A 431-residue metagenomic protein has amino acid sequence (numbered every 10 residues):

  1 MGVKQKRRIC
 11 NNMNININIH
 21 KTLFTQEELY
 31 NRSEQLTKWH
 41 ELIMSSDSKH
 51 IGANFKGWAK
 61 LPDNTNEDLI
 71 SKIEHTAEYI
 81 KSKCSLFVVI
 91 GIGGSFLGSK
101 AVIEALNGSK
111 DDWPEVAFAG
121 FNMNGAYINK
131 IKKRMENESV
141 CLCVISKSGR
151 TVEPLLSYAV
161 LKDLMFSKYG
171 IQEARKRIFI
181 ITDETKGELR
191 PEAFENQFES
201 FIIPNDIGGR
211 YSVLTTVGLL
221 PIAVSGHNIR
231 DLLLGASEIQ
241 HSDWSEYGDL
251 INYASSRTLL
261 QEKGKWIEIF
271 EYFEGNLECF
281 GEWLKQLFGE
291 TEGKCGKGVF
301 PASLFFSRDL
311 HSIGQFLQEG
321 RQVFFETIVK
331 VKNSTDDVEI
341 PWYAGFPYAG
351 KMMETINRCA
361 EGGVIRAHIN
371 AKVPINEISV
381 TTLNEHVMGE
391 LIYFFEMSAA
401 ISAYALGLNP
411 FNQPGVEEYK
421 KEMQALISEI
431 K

Functional and structural regions predicted by a protein language model:
M1-N12: N-terminal amphipathic/basic-hydrophobic helices that include classical n-h-c signal peptides and signal-anchor
N12-K81, W342-P347, G363: Extended, charge-enriched "interface" segments that sit outside catalytic cores
K72-S85, I131-V140, S256-W266, L317-Q322: Glycine-rich phosphate/diphosphate-binding loops that line cofactor/substrate pockets in enzymes
E78-W244, K421, A425: Glycine-rich phosphate-binding loops that contact phosphosugars or nucleotide phosphates
V89, L142-V144, I180, F270 (+2 more regions): Structural beta-sheet core signal
A105-E115, L164, L287-G298, N370: Short helix-loop-beta junction
H227-R230, H241-E361: Acidic catalytic cores of enzymes that act on phosphate-bearing nucleotides/polynucleotides
L408-K431: C-terminal amphipathic alpha-helical interaction region
